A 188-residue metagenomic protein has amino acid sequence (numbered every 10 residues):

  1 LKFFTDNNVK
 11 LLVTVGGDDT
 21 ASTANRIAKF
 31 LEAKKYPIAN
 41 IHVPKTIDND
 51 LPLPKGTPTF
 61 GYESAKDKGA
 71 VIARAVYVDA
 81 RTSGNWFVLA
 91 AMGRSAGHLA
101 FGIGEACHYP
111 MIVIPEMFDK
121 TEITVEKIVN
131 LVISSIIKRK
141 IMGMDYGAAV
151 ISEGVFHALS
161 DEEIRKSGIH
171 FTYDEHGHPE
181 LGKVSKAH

Functional and structural regions predicted by a protein language model:
L1-V9: A structured beta-alpha segment of the ubiquitous adenosine-cofactor-binding alpha/beta core
F3, T14-G16, A24-P37, I41 (+2 more regions): Accessory alpha-helical/coil subdomains and C-terminal extensions that flank or cap enzyme catalytic cores
P44: Anion-recognition interface
